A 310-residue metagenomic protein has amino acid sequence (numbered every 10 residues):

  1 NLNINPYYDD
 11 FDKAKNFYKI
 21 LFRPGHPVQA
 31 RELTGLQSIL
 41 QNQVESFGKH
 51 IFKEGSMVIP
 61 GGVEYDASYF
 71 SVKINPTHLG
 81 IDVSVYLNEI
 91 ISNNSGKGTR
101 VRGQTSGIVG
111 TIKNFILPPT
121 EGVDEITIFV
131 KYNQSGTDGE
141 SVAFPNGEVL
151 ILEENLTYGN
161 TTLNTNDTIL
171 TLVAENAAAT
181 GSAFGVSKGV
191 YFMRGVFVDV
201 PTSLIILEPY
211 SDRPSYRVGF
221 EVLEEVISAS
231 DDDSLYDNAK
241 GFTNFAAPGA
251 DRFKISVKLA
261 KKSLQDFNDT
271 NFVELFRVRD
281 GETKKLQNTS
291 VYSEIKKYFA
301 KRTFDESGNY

Functional and structural regions predicted by a protein language model:
N1-Y310: Subunit-assembly interface segments of extracellular/virion macromolecular structures
